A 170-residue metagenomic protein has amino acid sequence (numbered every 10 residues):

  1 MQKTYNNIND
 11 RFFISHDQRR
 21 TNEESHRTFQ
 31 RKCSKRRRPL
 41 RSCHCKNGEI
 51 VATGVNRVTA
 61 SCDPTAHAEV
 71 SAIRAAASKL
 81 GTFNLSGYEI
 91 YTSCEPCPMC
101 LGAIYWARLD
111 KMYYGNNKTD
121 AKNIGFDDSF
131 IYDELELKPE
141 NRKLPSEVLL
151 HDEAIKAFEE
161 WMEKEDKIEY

Functional and structural regions predicted by a protein language model:
M1-S34, P96, A103-Y170: Zinc-dependent deaminase
R36-L40, S86: Short, basic and Ser/Thr-rich N-terminal targeting/leader segments
L40-G48: Short beta-strand scaffold segments in enzyme catalytic cores
S42, G81-T82, E136-K138: Short secondary-structure boundary/capping segments
R57-A60: A short acidic/small-residue loop/turn micro-motif
D63: Extended, histidine- and acidic-residue-enriched regions that form the cofactor-binding/catalytic faces
A66, V70-A107: Helix-adjacent hinge/juxtasegments
